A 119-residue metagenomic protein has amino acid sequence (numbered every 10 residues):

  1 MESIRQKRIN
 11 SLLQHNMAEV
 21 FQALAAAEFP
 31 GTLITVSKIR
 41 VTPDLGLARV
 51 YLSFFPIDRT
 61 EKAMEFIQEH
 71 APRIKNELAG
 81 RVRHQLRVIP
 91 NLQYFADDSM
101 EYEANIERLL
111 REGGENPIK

Functional and structural regions predicted by a protein language model:
M1-L47, Y51-K119: Charge-rich, low-complexity N-terminal segments
